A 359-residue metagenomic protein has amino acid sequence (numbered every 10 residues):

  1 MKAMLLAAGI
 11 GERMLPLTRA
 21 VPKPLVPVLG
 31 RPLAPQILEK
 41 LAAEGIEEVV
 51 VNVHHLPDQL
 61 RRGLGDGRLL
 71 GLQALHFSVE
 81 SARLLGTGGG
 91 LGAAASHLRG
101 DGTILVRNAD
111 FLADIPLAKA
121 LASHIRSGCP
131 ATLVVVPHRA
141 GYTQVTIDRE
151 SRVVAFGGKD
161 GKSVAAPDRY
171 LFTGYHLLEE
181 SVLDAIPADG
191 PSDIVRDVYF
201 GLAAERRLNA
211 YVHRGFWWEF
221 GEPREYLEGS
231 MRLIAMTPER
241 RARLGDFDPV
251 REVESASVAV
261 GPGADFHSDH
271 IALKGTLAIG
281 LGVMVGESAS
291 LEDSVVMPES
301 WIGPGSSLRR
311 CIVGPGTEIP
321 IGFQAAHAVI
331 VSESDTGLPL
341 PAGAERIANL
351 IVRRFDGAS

Functional and structural regions predicted by a protein language model:
K2-L5, R13, P27-N108, L117-K119 (+3 more regions): Conserved N-terminal catalytic core of the sugar/cofactor nucleotidyltransferase
P16-R19: Conserved catalytic-core motifs of eukaryotic protein kinase domains, centered on the activation segment
L25, V145-I147, Y199, A210: A structural signal for short hydrophobic beta-strand segments in well-ordered beta-sheet cores
A34, L60, A94, D110 (+4 more regions): Residue-level signal for inorganic ion chemistry
T103-L105, L112, A118-I125, P137-R139 (+1 more regions): Catalytic-core segments of class I nucleotidyltransferases/pyrophosphorylases that form NMP-activated intermediates
A131-I147: Short beta-strand-to-loop element that shapes/binds the nucleotide-sugar donor at the catalytic cleft/hinge
A203-S290: Extended, small-residue-rich solenoid/repeat segments and analogous flexible loops that form exposed scaffolds
E287-S359: Glycine-rich hexapeptide-repeat left-handed beta-helix
